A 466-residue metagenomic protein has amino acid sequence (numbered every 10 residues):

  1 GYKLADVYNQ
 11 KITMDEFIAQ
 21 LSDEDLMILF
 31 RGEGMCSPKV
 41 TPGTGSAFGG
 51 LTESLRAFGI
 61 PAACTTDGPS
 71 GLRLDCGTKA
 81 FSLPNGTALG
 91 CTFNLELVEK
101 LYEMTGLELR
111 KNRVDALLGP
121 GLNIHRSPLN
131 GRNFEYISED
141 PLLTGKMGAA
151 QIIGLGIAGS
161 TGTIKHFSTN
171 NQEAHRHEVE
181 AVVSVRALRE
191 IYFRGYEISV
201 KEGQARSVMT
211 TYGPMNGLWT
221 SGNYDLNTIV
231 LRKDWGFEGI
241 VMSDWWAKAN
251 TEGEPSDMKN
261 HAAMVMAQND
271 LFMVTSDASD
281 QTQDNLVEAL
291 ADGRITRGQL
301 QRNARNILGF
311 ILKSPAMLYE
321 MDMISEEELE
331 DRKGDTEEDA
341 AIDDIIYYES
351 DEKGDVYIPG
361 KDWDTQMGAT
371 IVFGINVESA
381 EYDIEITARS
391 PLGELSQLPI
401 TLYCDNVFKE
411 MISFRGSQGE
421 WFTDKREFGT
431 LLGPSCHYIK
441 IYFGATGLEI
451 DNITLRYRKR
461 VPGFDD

Functional and structural regions predicted by a protein language model:
G1-T370, G374-D383, P399-W421, G429-L431 (+2 more regions): Glycoside hydrolase catalytic-domain context in secreted enzymes
N112, I386-P391, G444: Solvent-exposed strand-to-loop "edge" motifs in beta-rich extracellular domains
R389-L398, G447-L448: Extended, low-complexity, turn-rich repeat/linker tracts enriched in Gly/Pro/Ser/Thr and Asp/Glu that occur
K440-L448: Short beta-strand-plus-loop segments that form exposed binding edges in beta-rich domains
I450-L455: Edge beta-strands of extracellular beta-sandwich domains
